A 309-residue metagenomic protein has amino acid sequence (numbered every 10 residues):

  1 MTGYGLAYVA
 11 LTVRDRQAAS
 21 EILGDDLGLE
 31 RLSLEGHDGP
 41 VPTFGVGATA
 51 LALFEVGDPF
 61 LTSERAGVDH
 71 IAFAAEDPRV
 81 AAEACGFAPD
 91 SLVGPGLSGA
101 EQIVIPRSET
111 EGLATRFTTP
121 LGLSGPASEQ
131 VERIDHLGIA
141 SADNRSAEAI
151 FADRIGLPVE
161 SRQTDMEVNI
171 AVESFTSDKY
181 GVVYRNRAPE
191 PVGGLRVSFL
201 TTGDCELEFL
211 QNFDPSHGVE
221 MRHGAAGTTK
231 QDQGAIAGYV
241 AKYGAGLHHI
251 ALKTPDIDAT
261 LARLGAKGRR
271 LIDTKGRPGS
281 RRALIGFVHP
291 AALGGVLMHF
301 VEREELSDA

Functional and structural regions predicted by a protein language model:
M1-A48: Hydrophobic, helix-prone linear segments
T2, E83-Q130, S161-R162, M166-G194 (+5 more regions): Vicinal oxygen chelate
G5-R14, P42-G45, T49, P59-C85 (+4 more regions): Vicinal oxygen chelate
D15-E30, P78-G86, D143-V159, T260-K267: Amphipathic alpha-helical segments
G36-P40, S146, T164-V168: Short glycine/proline-centered loop/turn elements that form peptide/ligand docking sites
V56: Carbohydrate-active enzyme catalytic cores, enriched for enzymes that act on polyanionic acidic polysaccharides
P59-T62, S124-G125, P215-E220, L306-D308: A short local loop/turn or secondary-structure capping micro-motif enriched for an aromatic residue
Q163-T164, Q211-N212, S216-A225: Short acidic alpha-helical/loop segments enriched in Asp/Glu that coordinate divalent cations
